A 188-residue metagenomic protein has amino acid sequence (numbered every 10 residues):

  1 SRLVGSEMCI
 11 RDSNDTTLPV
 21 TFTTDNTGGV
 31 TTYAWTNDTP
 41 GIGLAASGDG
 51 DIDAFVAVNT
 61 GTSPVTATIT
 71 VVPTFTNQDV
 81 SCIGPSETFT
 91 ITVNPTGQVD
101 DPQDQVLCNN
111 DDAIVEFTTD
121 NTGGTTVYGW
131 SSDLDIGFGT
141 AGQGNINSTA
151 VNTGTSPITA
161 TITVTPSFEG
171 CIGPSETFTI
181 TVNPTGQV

Functional and structural regions predicted by a protein language model:
R2-I10: Short, small-residue-biased leader/transition segments that mark boundaries at the very start of proteins
S6, D79-P95, G173-P184: C-terminal edge beta-strand
S6, V99-D104: Surface-exposed, proline-enriched loop/turn segments that connect beta strands in immunoglobulin-like
D15-D25, D111-D120: A short beta-strand segment in extracellular, disulfide-stabilized domains
T27-G43, T122-G137: Solvent-exposed loop segments of extracellular immunoglobulin-like
A46-T66, G142-T159: Solvent-exposed segments in extracellular or luminal domains encompassing
